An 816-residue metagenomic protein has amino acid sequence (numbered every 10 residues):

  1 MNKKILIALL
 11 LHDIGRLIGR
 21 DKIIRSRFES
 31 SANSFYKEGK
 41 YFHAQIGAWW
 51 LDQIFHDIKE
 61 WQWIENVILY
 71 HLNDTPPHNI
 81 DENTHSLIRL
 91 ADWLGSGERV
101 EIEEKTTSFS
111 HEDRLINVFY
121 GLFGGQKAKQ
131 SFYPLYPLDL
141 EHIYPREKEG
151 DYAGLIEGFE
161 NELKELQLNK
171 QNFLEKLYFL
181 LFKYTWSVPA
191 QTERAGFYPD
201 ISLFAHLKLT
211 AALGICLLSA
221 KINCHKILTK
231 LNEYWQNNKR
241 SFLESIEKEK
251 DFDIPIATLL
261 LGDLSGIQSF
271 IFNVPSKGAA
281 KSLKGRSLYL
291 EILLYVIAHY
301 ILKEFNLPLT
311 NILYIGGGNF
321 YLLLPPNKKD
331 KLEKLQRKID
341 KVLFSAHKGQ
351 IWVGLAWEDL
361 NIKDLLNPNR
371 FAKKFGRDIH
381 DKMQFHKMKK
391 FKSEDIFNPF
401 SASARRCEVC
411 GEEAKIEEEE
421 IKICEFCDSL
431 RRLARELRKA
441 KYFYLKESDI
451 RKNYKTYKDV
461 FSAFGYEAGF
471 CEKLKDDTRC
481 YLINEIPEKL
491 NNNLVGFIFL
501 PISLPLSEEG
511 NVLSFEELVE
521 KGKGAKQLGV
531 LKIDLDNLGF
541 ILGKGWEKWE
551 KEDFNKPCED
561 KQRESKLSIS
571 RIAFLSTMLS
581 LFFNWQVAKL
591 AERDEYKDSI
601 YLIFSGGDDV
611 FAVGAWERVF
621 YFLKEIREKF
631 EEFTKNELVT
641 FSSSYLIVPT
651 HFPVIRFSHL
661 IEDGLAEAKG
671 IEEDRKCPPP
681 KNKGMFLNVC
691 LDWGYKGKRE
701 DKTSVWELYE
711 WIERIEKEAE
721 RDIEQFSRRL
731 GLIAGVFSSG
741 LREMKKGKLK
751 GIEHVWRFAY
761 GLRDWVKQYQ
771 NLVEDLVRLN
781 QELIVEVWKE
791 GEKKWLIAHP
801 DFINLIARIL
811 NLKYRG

Functional and structural regions predicted by a protein language model:
M1-A8, L17, A44-E60, N66 (+2 more regions): Alpha-helical phosphate/pyrophosphate-handling elements in metalloenzyme active cores
M1-L138, Y144, V188-E193, E247-P255 (+1 more regions): Divalent metal-dependent catalytic cores for phosphoryl transfer on phosphate-bearing substrates
W50, A211-I222, L288-L307, E333-L343 (+4 more regions): Alpha-helical scaffold within the catalytic cores of cyclic-nucleotide enzymes
I64-L72, P308-L323, K348-L366, K526-K532 (+3 more regions): A short glycine-enriched loop-to-beta-strand structural element that forms part of the catalytic core of nucleotide
P325, K338, W357, Y645-P649 (+2 more regions): Cyclic nucleotide signaling catalytic output domains
L343-V353, D378-F391, T634-E637, L660-G694: Catalytic/regulatory signature loops of cyclic-dinucleotide turnover enzymes and related class III nucleotidyl cyclases
H386-C480: Cys/His-rich short segments
I671-G816: Long, compositionally biased charged/polar accessory segments in the mid-to-C-terminal portions of proteins
